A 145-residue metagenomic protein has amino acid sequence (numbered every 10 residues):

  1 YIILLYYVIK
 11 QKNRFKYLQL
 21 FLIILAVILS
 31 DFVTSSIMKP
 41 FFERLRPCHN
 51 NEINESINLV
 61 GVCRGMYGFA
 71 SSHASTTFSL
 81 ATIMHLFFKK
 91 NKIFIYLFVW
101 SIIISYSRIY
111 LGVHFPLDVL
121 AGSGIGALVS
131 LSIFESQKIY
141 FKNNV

Functional and structural regions predicted by a protein language model:
Y1-Q11, T77-H85: Hydrophobic, aromatic-rich transmembrane alpha-helices and their immediate juxtamembrane boundary segments
I3, F32-I37, L128-E135: Transmembrane alpha-helix boundary/anchor motif
L5-T34: Interfacial segments of alpha-helical transmembrane regions
I9, F41-F42, I109-Y110: Hydrophobic residues in alpha-helical segments
I24, S36-I37, S79, I83: Generic beta-strand or strand-like secondary-structure segments
I28-C48: Transmembrane alpha-helix/helix-exit interface in multi-pass inner-membrane proteins
F42-G61: Membrane-interface interhelical connector segments
I57-V145: Membrane-embedded catalytic cores of phosphoryl/pyrophosphoryl-handling enzymes
